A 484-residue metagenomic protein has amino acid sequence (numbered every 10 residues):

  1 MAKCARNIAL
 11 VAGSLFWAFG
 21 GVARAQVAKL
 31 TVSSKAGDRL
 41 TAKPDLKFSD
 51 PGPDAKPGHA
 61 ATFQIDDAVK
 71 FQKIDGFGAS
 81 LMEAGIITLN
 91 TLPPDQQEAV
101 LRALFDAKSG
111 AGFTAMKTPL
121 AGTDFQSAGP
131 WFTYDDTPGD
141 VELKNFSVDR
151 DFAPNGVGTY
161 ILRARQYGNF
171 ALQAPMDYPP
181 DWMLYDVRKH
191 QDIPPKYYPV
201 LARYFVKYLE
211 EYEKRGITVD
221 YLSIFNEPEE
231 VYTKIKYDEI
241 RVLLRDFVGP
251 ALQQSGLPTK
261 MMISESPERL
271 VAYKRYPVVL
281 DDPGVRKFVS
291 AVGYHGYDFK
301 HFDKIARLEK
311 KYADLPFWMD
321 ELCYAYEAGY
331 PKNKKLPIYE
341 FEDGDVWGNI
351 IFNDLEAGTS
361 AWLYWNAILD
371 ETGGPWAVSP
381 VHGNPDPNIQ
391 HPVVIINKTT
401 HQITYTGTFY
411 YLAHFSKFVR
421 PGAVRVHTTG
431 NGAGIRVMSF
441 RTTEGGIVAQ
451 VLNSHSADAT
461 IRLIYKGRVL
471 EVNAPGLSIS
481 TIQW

Functional and structural regions predicted by a protein language model:
M1-V11: Bacterial N-terminal signal peptides that target proteins for export
K43-V219, V242, D246: N-terminal catalytic cores of secreted or lumenal carbohydrate-active enzymes
D75-E83, T114-P119, A171-P175, D220-I224 (+5 more regions): Structural recognition of the beta-strand scaffold that forms the well-ordered cores of secreted hydrolase catalytic
D149-F152, K287-P331: Glycoside hydrolase catalytic-domain groove-lining segments
P179-D282, H301-A306, K310: Active-site cleft segment of glycoside hydrolase catalytic domains centered on the general acid/base Glu
P267-S290, Y326-L336, G373: Substrate-binding cleft/loops of secretory-pathway carbohydrate-active enzymes
M319-Y410: Aromatic/acidic polysaccharide-binding cleft in carbohydrate-active enzymes
H414-F418, T428-K466, N473, L477: Carbohydrate-binding surface patches
